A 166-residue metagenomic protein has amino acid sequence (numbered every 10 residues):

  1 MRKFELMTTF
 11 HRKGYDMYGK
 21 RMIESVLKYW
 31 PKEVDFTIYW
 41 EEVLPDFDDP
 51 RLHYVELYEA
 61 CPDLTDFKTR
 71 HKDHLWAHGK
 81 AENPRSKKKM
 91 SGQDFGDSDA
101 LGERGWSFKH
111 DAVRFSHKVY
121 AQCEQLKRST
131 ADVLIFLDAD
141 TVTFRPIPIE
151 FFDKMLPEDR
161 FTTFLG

Functional and structural regions predicted by a protein language model:
M1-W106, K127-A131: N-terminal anchoring/stem segment of glycosyltransferases
M7-R12, I38-E41, H117, L137-A139 (+1 more regions): Short His-Asn-centered micro-motif
D16-M17, R21, V113, M155-L156: Catalytic phosphate/metal-binding cores of nucleic-acid and nucleotide-processing enzymes, i.e., regions that mediate
W106-S116: Short coil/turn segments at secondary-structure boundaries
R114-L165: GT-A fold catalytic core of metal-dependent nucleotide-sugar glycosyltransferases, centered on the diacidic
